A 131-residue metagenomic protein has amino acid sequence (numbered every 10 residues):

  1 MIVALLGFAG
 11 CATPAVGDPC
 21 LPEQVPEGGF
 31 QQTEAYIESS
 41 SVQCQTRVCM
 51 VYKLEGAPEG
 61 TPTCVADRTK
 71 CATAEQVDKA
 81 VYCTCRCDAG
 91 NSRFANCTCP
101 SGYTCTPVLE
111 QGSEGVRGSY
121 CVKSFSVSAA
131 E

Functional and structural regions predicted by a protein language model:
M1-G10: Sec-dependent bacterial lipoprotein signal peptides
C11-E131: Secreted, cysteine-rich disulfide-bonded mini-domains of extracellular proteins
